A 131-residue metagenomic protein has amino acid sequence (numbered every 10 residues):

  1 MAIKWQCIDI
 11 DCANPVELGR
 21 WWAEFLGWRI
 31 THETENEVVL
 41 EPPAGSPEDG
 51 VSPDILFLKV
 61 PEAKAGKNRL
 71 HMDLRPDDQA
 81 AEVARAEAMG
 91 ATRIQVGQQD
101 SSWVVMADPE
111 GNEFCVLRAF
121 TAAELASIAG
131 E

Functional and structural regions predicted by a protein language model:
A2, D9-P53, E82, A88: Core segments of cupin and vicinal oxygen chelate
A2-I3, C7-I10, H32, V39-E41 (+2 more regions): Vicinal oxygen chelate
W5-N14, P53, V60-A81, R85 (+1 more regions): Vicinal oxygen chelate
L18-R20, G50, A65-K67, E82-A84 (+3 more regions): Short acidic, gly/pro-rich beta-turn/loop elements at beta-sheet edges and active-site/ligand-binding grooves
E41-P43, L58, R75: A structural detector for beta-sheet-dominated domains
G45-S46, E62, Q98: Short polar/acidic secondary-structure junctions
